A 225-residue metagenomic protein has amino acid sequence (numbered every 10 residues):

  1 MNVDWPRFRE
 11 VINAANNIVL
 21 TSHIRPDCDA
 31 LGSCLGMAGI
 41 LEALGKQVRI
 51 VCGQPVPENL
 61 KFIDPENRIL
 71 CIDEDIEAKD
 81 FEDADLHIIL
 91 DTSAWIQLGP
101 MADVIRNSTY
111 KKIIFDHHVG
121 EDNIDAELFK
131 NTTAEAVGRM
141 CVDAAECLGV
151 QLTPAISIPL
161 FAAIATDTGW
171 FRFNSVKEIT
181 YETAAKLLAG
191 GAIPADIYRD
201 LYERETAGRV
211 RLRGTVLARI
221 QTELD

Functional and structural regions predicted by a protein language model:
M1-F8, D73, Q97-L98: Amphipathic coiled-coil/heptad-repeat helices and related helical stalk/stem segments that mediate oligomerization
N2-I24, G36-E42, D122-D225: A structured phosphate/pyrophosphate-recognition subdomain
A14-A15, E66, A84, S108 (+1 more regions): Structured helix-beta-strand junction loops
I18-D83: Anionic-ligand anchoring segments at beta-strand to alpha-helix junctions in alpha/beta enzyme folds, i.e., glycine
D27, M37, L60, I88 (+3 more regions): Divalent metal-coordination and catalytic microenvironments
S33-L35, I63-E66, M101-I105, E127-K130 (+1 more regions): Short, glycine/charged-enriched secondary-structure capping and boundary segments
K46, Y110, A192: Short phosphate-binding/catalytic loops that engage adenosine nucleotides
L70-E127: Active-site cofactor/cluster-binding pocket
